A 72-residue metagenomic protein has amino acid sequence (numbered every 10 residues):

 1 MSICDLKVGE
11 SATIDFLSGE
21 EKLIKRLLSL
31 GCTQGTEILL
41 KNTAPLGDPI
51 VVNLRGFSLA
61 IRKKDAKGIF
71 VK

Functional and structural regions predicted by a protein language model:
M1-K72: Compact, glycine-rich, soluble single-domain proteins
